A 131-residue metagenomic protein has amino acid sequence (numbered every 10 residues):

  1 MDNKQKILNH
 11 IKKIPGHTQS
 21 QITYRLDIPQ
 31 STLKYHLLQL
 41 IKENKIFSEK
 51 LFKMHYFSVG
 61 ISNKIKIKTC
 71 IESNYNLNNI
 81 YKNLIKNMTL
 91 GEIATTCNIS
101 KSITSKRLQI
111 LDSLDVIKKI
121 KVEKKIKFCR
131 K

Functional and structural regions predicted by a protein language model:
M1-K4, T18, E49-N76, T89 (+1 more regions): Short, cationic-aromatic polyanion-contact patches
Q5, K13, Q19, T23 (+2 more regions): N-terminal intrinsically disordered, low-complexity, charge/repeat-rich segments that act as generic
K6-I14, N79-N87: Short amphipathic alpha-helical elements of helix-turn-helix/winged-helix folds
P15, N44, K86-M88, D115: Structural motif
G16-R25, N87-C97: Short acidic, hydrophobic short linear motifs in intrinsically disordered regions
I28-Q39, I99-D112: Short amphipathic alpha-helical interaction segments
I41-L51, D112-V122: A short, conserved structural fragment
I80, C97-I99: A broad helix-preferring feature
